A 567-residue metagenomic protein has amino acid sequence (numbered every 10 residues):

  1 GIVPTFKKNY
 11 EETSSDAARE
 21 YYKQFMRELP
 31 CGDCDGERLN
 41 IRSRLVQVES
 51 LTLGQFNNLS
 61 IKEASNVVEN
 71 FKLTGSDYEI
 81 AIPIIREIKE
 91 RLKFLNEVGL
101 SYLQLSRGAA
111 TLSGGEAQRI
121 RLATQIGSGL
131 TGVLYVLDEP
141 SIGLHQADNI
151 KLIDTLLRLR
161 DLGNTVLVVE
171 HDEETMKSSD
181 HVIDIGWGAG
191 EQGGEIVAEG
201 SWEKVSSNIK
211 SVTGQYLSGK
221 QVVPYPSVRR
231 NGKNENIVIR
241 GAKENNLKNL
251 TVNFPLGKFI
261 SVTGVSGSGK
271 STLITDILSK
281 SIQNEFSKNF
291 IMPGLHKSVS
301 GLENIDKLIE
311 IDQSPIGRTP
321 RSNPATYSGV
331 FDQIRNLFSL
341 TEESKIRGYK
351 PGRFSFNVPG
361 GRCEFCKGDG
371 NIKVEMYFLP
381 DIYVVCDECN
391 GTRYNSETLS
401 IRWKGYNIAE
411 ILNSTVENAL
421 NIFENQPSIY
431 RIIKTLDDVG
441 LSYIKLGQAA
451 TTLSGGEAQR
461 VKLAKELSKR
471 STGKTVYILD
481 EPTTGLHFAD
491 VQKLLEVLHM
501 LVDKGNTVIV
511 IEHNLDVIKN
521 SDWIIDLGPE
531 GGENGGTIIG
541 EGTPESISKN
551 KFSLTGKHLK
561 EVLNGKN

Functional and structural regions predicted by a protein language model:
G1-N567: Conserved phosphate-binding elements of NTP-dependent enzyme cores
